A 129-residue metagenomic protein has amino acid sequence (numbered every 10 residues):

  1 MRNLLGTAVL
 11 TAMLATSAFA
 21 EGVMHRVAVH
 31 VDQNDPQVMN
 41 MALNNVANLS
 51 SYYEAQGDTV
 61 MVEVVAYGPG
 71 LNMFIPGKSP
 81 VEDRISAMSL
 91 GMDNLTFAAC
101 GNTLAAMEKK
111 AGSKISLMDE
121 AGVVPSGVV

Functional and structural regions predicted by a protein language model:
M1-L4: Positively charged n-region of N-terminal signal peptides that target proteins for export
G6-T7, G22: General helical secondary-structure elements
T7-S17: Bacterial N-terminal signal peptides
A20-V129: Secreted/extracellular ectodomain signature
